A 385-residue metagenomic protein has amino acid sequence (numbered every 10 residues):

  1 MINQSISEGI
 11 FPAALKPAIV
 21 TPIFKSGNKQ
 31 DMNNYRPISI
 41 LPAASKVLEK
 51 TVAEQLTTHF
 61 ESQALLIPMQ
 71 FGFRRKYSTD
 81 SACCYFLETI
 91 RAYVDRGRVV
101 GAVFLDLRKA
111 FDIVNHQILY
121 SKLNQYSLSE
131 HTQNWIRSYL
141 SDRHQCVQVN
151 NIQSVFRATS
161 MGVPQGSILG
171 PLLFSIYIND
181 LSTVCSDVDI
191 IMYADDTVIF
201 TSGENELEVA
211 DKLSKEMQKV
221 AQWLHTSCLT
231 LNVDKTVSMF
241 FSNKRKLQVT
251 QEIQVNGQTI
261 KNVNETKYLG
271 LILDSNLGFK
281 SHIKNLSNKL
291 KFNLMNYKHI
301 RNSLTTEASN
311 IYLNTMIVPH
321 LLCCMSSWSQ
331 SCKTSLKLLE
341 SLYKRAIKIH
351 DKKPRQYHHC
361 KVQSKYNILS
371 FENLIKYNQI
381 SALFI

Functional and structural regions predicted by a protein language model:
M1-I2, I6-F11, V20, D31 (+3 more regions): Short, charged alpha-helical motifs in flexible N/C-terminal segments and linkers
M1-P164, T201: Conserved pre-catalytic core of RNA-dependent polymerases
K16-I19, G97-G101, N232-V237, L304-T315: Short amphipathic alpha-helical interface segments
V52-Q70, P171-T201: Active-site palm subdomain of RNA-directed nucleic acid polymerases
A110-Y126, V198-A221, Q330: Catalytic palm subdomain of template-directed nucleic-acid polymerases, centered on the conserved carboxylate motif
K215, L229-E265: Short, conserved micro-motifs composed of acidic
Q258-S327: Basic, alpha-helical interaction scaffolds
M316-C332, L374-I385: Extended, well-ordered alpha-helical segments in internal regulatory regions
